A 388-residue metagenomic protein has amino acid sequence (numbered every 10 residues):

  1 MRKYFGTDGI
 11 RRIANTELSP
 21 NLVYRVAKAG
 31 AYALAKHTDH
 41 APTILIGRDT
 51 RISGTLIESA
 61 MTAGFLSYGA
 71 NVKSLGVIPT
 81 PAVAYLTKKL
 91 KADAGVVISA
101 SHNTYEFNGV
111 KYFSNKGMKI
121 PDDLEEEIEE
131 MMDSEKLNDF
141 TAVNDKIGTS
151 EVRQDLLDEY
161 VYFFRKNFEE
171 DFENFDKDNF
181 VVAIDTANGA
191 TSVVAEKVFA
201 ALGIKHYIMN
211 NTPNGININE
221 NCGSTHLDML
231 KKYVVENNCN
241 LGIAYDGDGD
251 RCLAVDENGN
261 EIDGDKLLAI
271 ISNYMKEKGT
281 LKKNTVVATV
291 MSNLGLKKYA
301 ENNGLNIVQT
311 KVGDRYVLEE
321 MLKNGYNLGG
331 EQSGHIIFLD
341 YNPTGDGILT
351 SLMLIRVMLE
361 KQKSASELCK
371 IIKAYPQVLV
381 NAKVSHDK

Functional and structural regions predicted by a protein language model:
M1-A63, S67-Y68, T149-N179, V384-D387: An N-terminal, well-structured beta->alpha segment
I13, N108-V234: Gly/Ser/Thr-enriched, mixed-charge loops and adjacent short helices that form phosphate/oxyanion-binding elements
Y32, H40-F107, K197-V255: N-terminal small/polar loop signature for handling phosphorylated ligands or for N-terminal nucleophile
T38-T43, N138-E151, G242, K283-N284 (+1 more regions): Flexible, glycine/charged-enriched surface loops at secondary-structure junctions
G47-R48, I184-T186, D256, D340: Short glycine-centered, acidic/aromatic-flanked micro-motifs in structured strand/loop junctions that mark active-site
V72-P81, E261-G264, A288-T289, T310-K311: Active-site nucleophile and cofactor-binding loops and adjacent substrate-binding regions of central metabolic enzymes
Y105-E106, Y112-D123, E130, M229-V290 (+1 more regions): Replace "Mg2+/Mn2+-dependent" with "divalent metal-dependent
N240, K278-K388: Phosphate-binding and adjacent anionic-ligand microenvironments
